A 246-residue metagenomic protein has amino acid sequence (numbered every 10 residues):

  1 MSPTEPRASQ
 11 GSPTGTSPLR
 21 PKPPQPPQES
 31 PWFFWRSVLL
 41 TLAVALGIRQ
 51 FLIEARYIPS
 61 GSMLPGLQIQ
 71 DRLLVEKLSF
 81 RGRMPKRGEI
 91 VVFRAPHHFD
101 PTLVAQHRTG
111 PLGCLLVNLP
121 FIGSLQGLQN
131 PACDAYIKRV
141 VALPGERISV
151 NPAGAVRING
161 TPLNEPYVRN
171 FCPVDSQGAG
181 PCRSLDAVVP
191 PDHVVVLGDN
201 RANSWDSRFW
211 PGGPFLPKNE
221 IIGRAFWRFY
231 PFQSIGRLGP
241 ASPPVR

Functional and structural regions predicted by a protein language model:
S2-R36, G47, F51-Y57, S62-R246: Soluble "head" domains of membrane/secretory-pathway proteins
